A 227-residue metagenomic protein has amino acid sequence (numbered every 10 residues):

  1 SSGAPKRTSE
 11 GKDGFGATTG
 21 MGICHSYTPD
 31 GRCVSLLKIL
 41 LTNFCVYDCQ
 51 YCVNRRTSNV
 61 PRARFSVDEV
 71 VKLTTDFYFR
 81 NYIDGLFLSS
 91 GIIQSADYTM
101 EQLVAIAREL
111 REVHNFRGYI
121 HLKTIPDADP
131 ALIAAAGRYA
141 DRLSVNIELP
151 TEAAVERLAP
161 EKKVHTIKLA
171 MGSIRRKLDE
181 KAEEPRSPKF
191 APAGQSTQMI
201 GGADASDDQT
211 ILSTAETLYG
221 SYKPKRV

Functional and structural regions predicted by a protein language model:
S1-F44: Flexible, acidic/Gly-rich N-terminal and inter-domain linker regions that tether and position cofactor-handling modules
L36, C49, L88, V145 (+1 more regions): Conserved, mostly hydrophobic/aromatic
I39-D68: Canonical Radical SAM [4Fe-4S] cluster-binding loop centered on the CxxxCxxC motif and its immediate flanking residues
Y47-Y51, Y82-I83, E148: Residues forming anionic-ligand binding surfaces in small-molecule and nucleic-acid pockets of primarily soluble enzymes
C52, G85-L88, L143-V145, V227: Hydrophobic residues within beta-strands of alpha/beta enzymes
N54-V60, L86-A96, I120, V155: Short acidic, glycine/Ser/Thr-rich loop/turn "cap" segments at secondary-structure junctions
V71, Q94-V227: Conserved AdoMet/S-adenosylmethionine-binding subsite of the radical SAM
L73-S89: Short Fe-S-cluster ligation motifs
